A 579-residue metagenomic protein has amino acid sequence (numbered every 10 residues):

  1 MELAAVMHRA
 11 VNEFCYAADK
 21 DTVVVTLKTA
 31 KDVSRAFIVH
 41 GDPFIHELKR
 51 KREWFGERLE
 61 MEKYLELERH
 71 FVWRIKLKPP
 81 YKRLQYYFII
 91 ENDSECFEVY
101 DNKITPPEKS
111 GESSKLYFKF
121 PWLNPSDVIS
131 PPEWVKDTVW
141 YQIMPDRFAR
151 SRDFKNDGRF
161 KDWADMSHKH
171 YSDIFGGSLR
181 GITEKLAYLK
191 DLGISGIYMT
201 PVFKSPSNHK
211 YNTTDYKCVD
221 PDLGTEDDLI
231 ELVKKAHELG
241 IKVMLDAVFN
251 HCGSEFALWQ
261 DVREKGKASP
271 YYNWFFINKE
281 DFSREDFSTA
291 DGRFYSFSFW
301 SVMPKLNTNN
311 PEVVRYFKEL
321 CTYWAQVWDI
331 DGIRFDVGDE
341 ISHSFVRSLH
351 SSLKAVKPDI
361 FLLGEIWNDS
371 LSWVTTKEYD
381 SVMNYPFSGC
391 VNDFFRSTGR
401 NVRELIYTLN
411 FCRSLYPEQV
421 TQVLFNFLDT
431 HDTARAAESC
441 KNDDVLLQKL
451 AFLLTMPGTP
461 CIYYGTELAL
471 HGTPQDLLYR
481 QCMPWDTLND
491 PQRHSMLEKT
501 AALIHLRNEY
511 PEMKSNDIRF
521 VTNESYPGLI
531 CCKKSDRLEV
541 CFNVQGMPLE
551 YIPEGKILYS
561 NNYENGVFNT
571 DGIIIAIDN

Functional and structural regions predicted by a protein language model:
M1-V33, S110-S126, S130-P131: Non-catalytic, glycine-rich low-complexity segments
F14, V24, H505, F520-P553: Carbohydrate-binding surface patches
T29-K31, L538, E564-N579: C-terminal beta-strand-rich structural cap/linker in extracellular carbohydrate-active enzymes
K31-Y81, E91-P106: Aromatic-rich carbohydrate-binding modules that target alpha-glucans
T138, M144-S195, V202-V327, L349-A355 (+1 more regions): Substrate-binding/active-site clefts of carbohydrate-active enzymes
V139-Y141, I197-M199, V243-L245, I333 (+4 more regions): Hydrophobic faces of well-ordered beta-strands that scaffold small-molecule active sites in alpha/beta enzyme cores
D146, G158, T376-K377, S381 (+2 more regions): Aromatic/acidic polysaccharide-binding cleft in carbohydrate-active enzymes
V233-I241, H251, F256-K267, Q326 (+3 more regions): Active-site-proximal helices and loops of the catalytic beta/alpha 8
